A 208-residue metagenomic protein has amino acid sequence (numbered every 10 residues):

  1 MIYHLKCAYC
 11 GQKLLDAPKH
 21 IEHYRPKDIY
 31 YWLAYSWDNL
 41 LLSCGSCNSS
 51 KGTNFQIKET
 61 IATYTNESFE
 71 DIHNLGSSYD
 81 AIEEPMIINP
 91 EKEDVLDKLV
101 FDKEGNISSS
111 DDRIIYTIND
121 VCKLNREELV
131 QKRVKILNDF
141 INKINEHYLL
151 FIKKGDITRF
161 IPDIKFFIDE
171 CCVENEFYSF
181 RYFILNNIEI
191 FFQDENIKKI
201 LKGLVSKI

Functional and structural regions predicted by a protein language model:
M1-Y3, A8, L14-L15: Short, contiguous, well-structured surface segments enriched in hydrophobic/aromatic residues
L5, D38, L42, D97: Residue-level detector of short, conserved catalytic/binding motifs and their immediate flanks
Y9-C10, S46: Short, cysteine/histidine-rich loop/knuckle motifs that typically chelate Zn2+
Q12-L42, K51-F69: Histidine-centered nuclease catalytic patch
N48-K51, E59, A81-E83, P90: Internal, well-ordered alpha/beta segment that forms a basic, Gly-enriched binding/recognition surface
S68-I115: Long, low-complexity, intrinsically disordered segments enriched in glycines and aromatic residues
S110-I208: C-terminal, charged low-complexity interaction regions
